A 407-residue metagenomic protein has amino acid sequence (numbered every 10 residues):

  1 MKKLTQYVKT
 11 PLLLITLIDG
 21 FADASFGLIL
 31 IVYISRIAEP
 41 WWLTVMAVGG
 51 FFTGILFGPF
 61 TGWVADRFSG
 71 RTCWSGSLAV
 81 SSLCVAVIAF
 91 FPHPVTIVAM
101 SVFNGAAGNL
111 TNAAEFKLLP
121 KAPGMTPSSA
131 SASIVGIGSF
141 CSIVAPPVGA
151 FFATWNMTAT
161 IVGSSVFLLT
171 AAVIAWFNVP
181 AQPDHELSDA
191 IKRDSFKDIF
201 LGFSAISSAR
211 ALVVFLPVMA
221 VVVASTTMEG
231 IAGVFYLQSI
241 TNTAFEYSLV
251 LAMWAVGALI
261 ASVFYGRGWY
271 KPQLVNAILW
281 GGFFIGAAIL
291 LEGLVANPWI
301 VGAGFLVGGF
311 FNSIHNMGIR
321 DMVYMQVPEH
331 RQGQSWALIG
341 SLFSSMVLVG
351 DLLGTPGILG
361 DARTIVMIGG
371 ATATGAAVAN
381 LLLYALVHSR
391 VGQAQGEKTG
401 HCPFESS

Functional and structural regions predicted by a protein language model:
M1-K9, A181-L216, G400-S406: Juxtamembrane intracellular "pre-TM" segments in multi-pass secondary transporters
P11-G27, G50-W63, S69-S81, T96-A153 (+3 more regions): Substrate-agnostic recognition of the 12-TM MFS/MFS-like secondary transporter fold
S25-I29, W155-V162, D198-S262: A single, central transmembrane helix in multi-pass transporters
F26-I29, A38-V45, A132, A244-L251 (+1 more regions): Small-residue hotspots at the loop-to-helix junctions and early N-terminal turns of transmembrane alpha-helices
I31, V85-A89, G149, A172-W176 (+5 more regions): Structural signal for membrane-spanning alpha-helices in multi-pass inner-membrane proteins, emphasizing helix cores
I31-I37, V144-G163, S239, V349-I368: Transmembrane alpha-helix termini and helix-breaking/packing motifs in multi-pass membrane transporters
G50-R67, R71-S77, S239-S407: C-terminal transmembrane bundle of multi-pass solute transporters/carriers
K121-A122, S164-I191, L382-G396: Helix-loop junctions on the cytosolic side of multi-pass membrane transporters, especially the intracellular loop
